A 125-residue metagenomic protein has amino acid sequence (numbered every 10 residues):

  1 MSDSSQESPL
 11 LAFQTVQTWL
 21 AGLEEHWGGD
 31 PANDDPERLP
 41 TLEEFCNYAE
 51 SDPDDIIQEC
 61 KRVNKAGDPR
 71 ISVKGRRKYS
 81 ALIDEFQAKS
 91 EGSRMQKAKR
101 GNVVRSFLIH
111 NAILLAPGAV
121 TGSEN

Functional and structural regions predicted by a protein language model:
M1-E25, I109-E124: N-terminal DNA-binding module of tyrosine recombinases/phage integrases
G29-L115: Non-catalytic DNA-binding core/recognition domains of DNA-processing enzymes
